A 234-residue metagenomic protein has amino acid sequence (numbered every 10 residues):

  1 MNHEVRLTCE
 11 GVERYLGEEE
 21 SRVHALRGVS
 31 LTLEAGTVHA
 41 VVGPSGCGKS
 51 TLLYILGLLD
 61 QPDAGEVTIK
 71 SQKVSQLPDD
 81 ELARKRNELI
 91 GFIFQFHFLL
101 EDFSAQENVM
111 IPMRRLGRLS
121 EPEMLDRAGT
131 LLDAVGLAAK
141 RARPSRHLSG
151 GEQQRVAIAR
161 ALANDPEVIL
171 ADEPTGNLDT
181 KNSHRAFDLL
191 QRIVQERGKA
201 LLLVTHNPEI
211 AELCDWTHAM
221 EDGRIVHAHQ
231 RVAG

Functional and structural regions predicted by a protein language model:
M1-Y15, H227-G234: ABC-family P-loop ATPase nucleotide-binding domain
V5-L7, V12-M220: ABC family nucleotide-binding domain
T217-Q230: H-loop (His-switch) and adjacent beta-strand-loop-beta switch element of ABC-type ATPase nucleotide-binding domains
